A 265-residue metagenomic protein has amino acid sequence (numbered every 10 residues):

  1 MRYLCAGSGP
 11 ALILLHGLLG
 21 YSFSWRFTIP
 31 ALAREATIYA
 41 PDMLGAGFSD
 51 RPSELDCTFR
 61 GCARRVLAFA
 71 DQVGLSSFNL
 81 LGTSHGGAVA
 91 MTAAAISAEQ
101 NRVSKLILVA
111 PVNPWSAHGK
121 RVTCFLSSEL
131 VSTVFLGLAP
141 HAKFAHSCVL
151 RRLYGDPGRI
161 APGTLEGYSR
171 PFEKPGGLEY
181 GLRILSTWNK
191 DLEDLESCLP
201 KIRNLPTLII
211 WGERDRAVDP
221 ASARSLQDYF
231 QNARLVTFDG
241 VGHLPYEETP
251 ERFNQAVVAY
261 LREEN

Functional and structural regions predicted by a protein language model:
M1, A117-G119, A139-K201: Conserved alpha/beta-hydrolase catalytic His-Asp/Glu region
M1-L12, A33-A36, R64, D71 (+4 more regions): Alpha/beta-hydrolase fold catalytic core
R2-A6, Y39-L81, H85, Y246 (+1 more regions): Active-site loop/oxyanion-hole signature of alpha/beta-hydrolase fold enzymes
R2-F48: Conserved HGGG/HGGXW glycine-rich cap/lid loop of the alpha/beta-hydrolase fold
A95, V103-L136: Flexible "cap/lid" loop of the alpha/beta hydrolase fold
I202, I209-W211: Short beta-strand/loop motif that positions the catalytic acidic residue of the alpha/beta-hydrolase fold
R214-V218: Acidic catalytic loop of the alpha/beta-hydrolase fold
A233-N265: Catalytic active-site module of serine/aspartate enzymes centered on a nucleophile-bearing elbow/loop
